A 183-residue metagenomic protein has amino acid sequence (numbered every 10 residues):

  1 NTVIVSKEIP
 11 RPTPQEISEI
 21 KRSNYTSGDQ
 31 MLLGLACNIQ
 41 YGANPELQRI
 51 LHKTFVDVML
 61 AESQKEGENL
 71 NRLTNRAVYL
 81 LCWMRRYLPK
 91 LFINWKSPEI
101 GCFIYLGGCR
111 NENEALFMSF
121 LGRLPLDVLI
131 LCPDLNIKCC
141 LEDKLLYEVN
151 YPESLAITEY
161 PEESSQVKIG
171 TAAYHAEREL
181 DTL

Functional and structural regions predicted by a protein language model:
N1-Y79, Y147-L183: Conserved N-terminal ligand/cofactor-binding loop architecture of enzyme catalytic domains
E62-N150: Active-site and donor-binding regions of nucleotide-sugar-utilizing enzymes
